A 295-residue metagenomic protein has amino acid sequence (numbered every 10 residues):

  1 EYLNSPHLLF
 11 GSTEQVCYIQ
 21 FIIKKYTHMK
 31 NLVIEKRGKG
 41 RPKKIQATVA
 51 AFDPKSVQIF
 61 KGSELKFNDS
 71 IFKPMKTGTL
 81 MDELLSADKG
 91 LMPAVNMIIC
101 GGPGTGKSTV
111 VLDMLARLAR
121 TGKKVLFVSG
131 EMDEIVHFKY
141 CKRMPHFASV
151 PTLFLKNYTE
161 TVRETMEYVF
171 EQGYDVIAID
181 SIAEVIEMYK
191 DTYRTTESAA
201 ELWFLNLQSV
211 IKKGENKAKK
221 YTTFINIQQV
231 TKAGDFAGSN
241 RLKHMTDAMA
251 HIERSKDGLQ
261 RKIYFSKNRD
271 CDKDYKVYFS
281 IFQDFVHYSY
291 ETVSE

Functional and structural regions predicted by a protein language model:
Y2-H7: Extreme N-terminal basic, low-complexity initiation segments that serve as generic localization/processing leaders
L8-F10, E14-C17: N-terminal amphipathic/hydrophobic targeting modules at extreme N-termini, encompassing cleavable Sec/SRP-type signal
Y18-K25: Short, positively charged and aromatic/hydrophobic N-terminal segments
K30-E35, K44-M144: The Walker A/P-loop phosphate-binding site
G40-R41: Cleavable N-terminal export/targeting peptides
D53-V57, E64, F170-G173, E184 (+5 more regions): Short, flexible loop motifs at catalytic/binding sites
C100, Q208-E295: Phosphate-binding/switch region of NTP-binding enzymes
G102, T121-S209: Conserved inter-motif catalytic segment of the P-loop NTP-binding fold
